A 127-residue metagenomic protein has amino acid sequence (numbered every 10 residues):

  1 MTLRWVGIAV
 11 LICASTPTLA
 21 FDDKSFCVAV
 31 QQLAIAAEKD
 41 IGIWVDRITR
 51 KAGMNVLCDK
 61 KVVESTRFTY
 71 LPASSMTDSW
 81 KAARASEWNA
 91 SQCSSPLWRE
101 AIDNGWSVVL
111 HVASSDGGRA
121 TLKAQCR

Functional and structural regions predicted by a protein language model:
M1-V6: Bacterial N-terminal signal peptides that target proteins for export
G7-I12: Hydrophobic helical h-region of N-terminal Sec-dependent signal peptides in bacterial secretory/periplasmic proteins
S15-P17: N-terminal signal peptide c-region/cleavage motif recognized by signal peptidases
A20-V28: Cleaved targeting-peptide boundary
K24, I35, I41-K61, R67-A73 (+1 more regions): Polar/charged, Gly/Pro-rich intrinsically disordered segments
V30-V45, E87-Q92, P96: Short amphipathic alpha-helical segments
M76-E100: Short, non-transmembrane amphipathic alpha-helical segments
